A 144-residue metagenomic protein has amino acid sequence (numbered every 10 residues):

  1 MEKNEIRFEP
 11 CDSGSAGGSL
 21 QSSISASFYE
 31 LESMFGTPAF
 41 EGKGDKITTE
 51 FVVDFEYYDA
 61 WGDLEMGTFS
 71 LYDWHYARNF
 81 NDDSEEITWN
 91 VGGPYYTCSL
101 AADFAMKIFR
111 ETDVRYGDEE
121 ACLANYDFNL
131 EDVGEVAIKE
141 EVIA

Functional and structural regions predicted by a protein language model:
M1-I143: Catalytic phosphate/metal-binding cores of nucleic-acid and nucleotide-processing enzymes, i.e., regions that mediate
